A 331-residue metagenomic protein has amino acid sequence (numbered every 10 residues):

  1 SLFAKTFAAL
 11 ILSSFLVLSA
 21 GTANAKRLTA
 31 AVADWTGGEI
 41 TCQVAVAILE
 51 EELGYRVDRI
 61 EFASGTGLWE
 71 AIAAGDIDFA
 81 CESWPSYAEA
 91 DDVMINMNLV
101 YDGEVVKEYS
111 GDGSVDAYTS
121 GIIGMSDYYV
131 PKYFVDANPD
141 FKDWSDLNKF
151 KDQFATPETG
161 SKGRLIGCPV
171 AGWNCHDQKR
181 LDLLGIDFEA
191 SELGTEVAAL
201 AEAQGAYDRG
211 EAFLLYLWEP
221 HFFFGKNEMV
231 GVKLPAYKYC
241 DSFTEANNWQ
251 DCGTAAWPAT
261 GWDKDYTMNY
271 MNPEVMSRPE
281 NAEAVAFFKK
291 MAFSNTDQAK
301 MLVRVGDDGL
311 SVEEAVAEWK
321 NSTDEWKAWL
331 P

Functional and structural regions predicted by a protein language model:
A25-G37, Y55-E61, K162-I166, F288: Short, well-ordered beta-strand elements
G37, G172-E189, L193-D208, H221 (+1 more regions): An extracytoplasmic/periplasmic, membrane-proximal ligand-sensing/linker region
G37-Y55, R180-L181: Short, polar/charged alpha-helical segment
G65-Y129: N-terminal segment of the mature folded domain
W69-W84, R164-F243: Ligand-binding pocket segment of bilobal, Venus flytrap-like solute-binding proteins
G103-L165: A conserved helix-loop-strand patch within extracytoplasmic ligand-binding domains of the periplasmic binding
I123-A137, D265-E280, V303-R304: A bilobed periplasmic-binding-protein/Venus flytrap-type ligand-binding module shared by bacterial periplasmic
F224-F287, M291-A292: C-terminal lobe and pocket-closing loops of periplasmic/extracytoplasmic Venus-flytrap solute-binding proteins
